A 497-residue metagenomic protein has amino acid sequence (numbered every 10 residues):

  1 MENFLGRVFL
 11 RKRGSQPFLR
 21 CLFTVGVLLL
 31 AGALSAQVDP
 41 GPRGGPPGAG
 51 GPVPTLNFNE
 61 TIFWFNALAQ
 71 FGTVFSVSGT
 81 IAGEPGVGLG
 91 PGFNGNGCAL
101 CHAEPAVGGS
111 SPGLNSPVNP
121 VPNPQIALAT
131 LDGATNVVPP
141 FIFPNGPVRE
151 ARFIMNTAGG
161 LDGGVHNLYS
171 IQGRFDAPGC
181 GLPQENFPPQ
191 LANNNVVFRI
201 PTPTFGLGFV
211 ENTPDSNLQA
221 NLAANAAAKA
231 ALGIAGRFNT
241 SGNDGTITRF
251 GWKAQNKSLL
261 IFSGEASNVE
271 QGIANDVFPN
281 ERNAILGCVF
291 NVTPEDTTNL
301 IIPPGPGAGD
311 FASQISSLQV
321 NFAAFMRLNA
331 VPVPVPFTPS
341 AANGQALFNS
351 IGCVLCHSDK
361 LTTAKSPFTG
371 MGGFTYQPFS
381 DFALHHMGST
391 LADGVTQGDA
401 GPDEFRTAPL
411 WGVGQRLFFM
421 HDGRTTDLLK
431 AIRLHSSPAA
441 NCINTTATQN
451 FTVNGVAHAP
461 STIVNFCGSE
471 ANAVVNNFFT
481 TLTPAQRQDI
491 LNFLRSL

Functional and structural regions predicted by a protein language model:
M1-L19: N-terminal secretory signal peptides that target proteins for export/translocation
R7, T24-G26, G233: Detector for intrinsically disordered, low-structure N-terminal pre-sequences
F9, G26-L28, N476: N-terminal non-cleavable signal-anchor helices
F9-L10, A31, G388: Extended rod-forming repeat segments used as scaffolds/tethers
R20-A33: Bacterial N-terminal signal peptides
L34-L497: Periplasmic c-type cytochrome electron-transfer domains
